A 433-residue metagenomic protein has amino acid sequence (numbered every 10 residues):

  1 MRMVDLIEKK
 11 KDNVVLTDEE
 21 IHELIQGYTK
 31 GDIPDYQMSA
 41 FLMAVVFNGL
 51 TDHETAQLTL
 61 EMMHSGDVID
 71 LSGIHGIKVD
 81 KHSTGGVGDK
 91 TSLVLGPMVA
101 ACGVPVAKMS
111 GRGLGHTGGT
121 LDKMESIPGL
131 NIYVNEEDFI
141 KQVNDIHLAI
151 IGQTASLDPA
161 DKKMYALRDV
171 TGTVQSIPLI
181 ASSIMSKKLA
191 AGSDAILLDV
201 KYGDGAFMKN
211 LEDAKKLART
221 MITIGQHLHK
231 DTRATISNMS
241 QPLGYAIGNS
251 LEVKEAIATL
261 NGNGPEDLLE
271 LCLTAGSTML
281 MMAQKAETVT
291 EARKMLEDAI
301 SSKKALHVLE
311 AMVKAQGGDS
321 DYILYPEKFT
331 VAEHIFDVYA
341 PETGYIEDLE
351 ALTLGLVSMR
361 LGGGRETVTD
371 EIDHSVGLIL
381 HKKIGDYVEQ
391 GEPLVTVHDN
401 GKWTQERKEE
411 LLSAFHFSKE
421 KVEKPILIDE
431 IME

Functional and structural regions predicted by a protein language model:
M1-G88, V308-D319, L427, M432-E433: Acidic, glycine/proline-rich low-complexity segments that act as flexible tails and inter-domain linkers
D5, K10, V15-T17, Y28 (+6 more regions): Well-ordered secondary-structure scaffolds
F47, L93-A107, K187-G192, I224-L228 (+1 more regions): Alpha-helix C-terminal capping segments
I77-A100, V104-H116: Glycine/serine-rich anion-binding loops at beta->alpha junctions that coordinate negatively charged ligand groups
S92, S110, T117-D122, Q153-T154 (+4 more regions): Short acidic, glycine/serine/threonine-rich loops at helix termini
M109, V143, I151-Q153, D199-G203 (+1 more regions): Short beta-strand segments
K123-A149, R219-G225, H229: A glycine-rich helix N-cap at a beta->alpha junction
N144-S193: Phosphate/diphosphate-binding glycine-rich loops and adjacent basic-rich segments that engage nucleotide
